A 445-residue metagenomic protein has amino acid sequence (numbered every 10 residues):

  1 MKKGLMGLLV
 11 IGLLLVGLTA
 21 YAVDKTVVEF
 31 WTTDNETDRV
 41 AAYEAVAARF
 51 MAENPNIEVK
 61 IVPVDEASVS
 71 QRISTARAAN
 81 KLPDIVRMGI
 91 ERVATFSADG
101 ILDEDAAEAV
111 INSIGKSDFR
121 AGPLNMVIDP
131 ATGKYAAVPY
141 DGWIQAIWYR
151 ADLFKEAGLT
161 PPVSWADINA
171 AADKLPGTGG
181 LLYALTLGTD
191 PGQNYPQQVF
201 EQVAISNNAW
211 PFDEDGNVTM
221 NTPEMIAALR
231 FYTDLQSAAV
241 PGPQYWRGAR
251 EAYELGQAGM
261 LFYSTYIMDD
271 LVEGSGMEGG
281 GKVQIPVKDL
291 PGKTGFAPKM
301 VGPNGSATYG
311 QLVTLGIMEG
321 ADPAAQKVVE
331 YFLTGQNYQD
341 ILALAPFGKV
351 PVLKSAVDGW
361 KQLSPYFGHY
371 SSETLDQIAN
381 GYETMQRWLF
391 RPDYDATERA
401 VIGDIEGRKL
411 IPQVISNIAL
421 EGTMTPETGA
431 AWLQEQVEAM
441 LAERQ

Functional and structural regions predicted by a protein language model:
M1-E29, A52, E427, A431 (+1 more regions): Short, low-complexity disordered leader/linker segments with a strong preference for bacterial N-terminal type II
D24-N35, I57-V62, I85, A136 (+2 more regions): Short, well-ordered beta-strand elements
V27-A45, V64, E398-G403: Extracytoplasmic "Venus flytrap"
A45-R120, M126, D152-V163, G259-M260 (+3 more regions): Extracytoplasmic "Venus flytrap"/periplasmic binding protein-like
I90-I144, N169, P196-V199, P286-M300 (+1 more regions): Hinge/lid segment of periplasmic solute-binding proteins
T132-Y140, Q145, N169-N217, E224 (+1 more regions): Extracytoplasmic/periplasmic solute-binding protein
A172-K174, E214-P243, I285, D289-G295 (+1 more regions): Glycine-centered hinge/linker elements that transmit conformational signals in sensory and ligand-binding systems
L271-E273, G279-G280, I285-K288, G302-L410: C-terminal lobe and pocket-closing loops of periplasmic/extracytoplasmic Venus-flytrap solute-binding proteins
